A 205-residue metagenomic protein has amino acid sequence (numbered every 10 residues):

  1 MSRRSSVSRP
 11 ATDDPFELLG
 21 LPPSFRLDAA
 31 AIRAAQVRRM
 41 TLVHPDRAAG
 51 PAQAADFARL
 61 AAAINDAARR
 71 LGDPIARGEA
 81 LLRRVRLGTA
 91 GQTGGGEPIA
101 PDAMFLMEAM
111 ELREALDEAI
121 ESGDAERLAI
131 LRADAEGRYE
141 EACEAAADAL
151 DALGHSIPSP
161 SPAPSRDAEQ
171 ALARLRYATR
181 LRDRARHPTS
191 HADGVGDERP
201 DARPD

Functional and structural regions predicted by a protein language model:
M1-D205: C-terminal accessory/regulatory regions appended to core domains
